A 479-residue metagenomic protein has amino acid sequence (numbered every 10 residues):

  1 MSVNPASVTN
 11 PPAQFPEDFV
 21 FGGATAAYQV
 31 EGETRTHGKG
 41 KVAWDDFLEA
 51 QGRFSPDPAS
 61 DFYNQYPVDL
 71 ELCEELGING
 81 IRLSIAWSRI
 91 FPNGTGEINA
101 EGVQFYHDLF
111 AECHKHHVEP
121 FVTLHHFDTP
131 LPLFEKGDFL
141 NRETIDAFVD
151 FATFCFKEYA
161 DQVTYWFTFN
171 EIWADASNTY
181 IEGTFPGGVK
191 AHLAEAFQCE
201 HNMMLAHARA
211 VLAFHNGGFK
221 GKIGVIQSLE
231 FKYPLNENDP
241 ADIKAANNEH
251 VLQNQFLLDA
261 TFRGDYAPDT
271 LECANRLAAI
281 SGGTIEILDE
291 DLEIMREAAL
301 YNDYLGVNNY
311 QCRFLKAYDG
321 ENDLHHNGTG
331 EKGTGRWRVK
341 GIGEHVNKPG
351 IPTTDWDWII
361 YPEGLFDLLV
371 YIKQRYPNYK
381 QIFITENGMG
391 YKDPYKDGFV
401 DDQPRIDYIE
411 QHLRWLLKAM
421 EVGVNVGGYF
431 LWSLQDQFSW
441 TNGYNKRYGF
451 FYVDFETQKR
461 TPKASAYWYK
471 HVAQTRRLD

Functional and structural regions predicted by a protein language model:
S2-A50, E74, N93-T95, V103-D479: Active-site region of glycoside hydrolase catalytic domains
D18-V20, Y63, G80: A common structural microfeature
G40-L72, L76: Aromatic- and Gly/Pro-rich amphipathic surface segment
Q65-A86, L300-Y304, R375: Catalytic domains of carbohydrate-active enzymes, especially glycoside hydrolases
I85-I98: Glycine-rich, proline-tolerant flexible connector loops at the mouths of alpha/beta enzymes
